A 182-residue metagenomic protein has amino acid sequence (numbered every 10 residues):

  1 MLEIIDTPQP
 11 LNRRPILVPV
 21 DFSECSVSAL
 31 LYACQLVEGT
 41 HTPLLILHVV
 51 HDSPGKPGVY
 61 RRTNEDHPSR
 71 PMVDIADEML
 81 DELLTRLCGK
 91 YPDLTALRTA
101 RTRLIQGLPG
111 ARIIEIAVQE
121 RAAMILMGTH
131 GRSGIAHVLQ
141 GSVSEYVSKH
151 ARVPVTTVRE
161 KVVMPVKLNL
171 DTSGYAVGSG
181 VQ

Functional and structural regions predicted by a protein language model:
E3-D66, P92, K161-V163, D171-Q182: Small/aliphatic-rich secondary-structure junction motif
R14, A123, R152: Conserved acidic residues
E65-M79: A short acidic, glycine-rich active-site loop that binds or catalyzes chemistry on phosphate/adenosine moieties
C88-R101: A short helix-to-beta-strand connector/capping loop
R103-R112: Charged docking surfaces used in two-component/phosphorelay signaling
E120: Active-site charged/polar residues at nucleotide-handling catalytic sites that mediate phosphoryl, nucleotidyl
M124-H150, M164-L168: Glycine-rich, Arg-bearing micro-motifs that act as flexible, cationic patches
V153-P165: Short, flexible loop segments at boundaries between secondary-structure elements
